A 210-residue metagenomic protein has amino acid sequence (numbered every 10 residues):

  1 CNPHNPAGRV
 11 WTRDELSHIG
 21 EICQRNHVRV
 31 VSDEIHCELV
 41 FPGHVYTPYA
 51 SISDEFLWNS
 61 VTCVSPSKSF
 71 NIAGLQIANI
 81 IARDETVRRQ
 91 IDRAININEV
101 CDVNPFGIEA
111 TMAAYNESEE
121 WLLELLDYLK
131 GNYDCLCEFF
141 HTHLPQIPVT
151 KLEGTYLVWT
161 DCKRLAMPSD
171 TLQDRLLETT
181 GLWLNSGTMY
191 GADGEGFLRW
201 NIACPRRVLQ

Functional and structural regions predicted by a protein language model:
C1-Q210: PLP-dependent class I/II
